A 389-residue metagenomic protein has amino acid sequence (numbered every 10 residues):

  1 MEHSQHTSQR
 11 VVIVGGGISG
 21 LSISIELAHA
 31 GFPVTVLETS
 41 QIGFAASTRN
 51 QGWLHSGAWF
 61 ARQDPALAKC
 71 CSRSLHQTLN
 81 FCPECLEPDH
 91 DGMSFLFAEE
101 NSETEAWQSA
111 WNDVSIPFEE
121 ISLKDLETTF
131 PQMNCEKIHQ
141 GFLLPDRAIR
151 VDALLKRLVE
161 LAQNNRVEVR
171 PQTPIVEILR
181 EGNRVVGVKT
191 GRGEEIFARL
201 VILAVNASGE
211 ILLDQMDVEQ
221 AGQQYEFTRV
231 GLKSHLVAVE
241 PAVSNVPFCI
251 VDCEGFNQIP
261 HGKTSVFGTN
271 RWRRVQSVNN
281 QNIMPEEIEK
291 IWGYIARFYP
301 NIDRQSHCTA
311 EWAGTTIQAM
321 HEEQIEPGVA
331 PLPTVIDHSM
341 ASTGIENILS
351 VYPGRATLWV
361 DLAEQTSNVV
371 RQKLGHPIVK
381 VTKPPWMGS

Functional and structural regions predicted by a protein language model:
T7-Q9, G191-L200: Core beta-strand elements of the Rossmann-like FAD/NAD(P) dinucleotide-binding domain in flavoenzyme oxidoreductases
Q9-T35: N-terminal Rossmann-like FAD-binding beta1-loop-alpha1 element of flavoenzymes
H29-R49: Glycine-rich FAD pyrophosphate-binding loop
Q51-F60, Q220-P247, G293-A296, W312-T315 (+1 more regions): Central beta-strand plus flanking loop segment that forms part of the substrate or channel wall within the catalytic
Q51-T129, G255-F256: Dinucleotide-binding Rossmann-like beta1-alpha1 core, especially the glycine-rich loop that anchors the ADP
F95-N165, R170, R180, R184 (+1 more regions): Flavin (FAD/FMN) cofactor-binding and adjacent substrate-gating region of FAD-dependent oxidoreductase domains
L203-Q220: Flavin (primarily FAD) binding-site architecture
C253, N282, Y294-G388: C-terminal catalytic lobe of FAD-dependent flavoproteins
